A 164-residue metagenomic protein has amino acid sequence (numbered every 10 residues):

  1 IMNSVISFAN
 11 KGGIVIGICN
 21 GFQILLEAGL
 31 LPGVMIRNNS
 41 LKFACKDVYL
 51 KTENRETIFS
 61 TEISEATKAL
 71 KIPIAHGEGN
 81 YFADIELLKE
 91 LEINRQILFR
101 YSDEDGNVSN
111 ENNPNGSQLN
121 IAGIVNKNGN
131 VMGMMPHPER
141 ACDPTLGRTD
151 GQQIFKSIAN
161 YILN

Functional and structural regions predicted by a protein language model:
I1-E56: Cysteine-nucleophile active-site neighborhood
F59-N164: C-terminal and late-domain segments of enzyme folds
